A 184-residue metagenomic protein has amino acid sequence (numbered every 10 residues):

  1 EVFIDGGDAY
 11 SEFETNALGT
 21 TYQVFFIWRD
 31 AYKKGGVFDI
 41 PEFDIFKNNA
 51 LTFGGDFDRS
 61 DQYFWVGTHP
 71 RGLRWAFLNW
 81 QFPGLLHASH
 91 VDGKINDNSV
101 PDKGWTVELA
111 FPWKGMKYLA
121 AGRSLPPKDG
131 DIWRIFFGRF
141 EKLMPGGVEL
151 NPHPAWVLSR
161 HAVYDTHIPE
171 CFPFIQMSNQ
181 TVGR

Functional and structural regions predicted by a protein language model:
E1-R184: Structural preference for beta-rich elements and adjacent junctions enriched in aromatics
